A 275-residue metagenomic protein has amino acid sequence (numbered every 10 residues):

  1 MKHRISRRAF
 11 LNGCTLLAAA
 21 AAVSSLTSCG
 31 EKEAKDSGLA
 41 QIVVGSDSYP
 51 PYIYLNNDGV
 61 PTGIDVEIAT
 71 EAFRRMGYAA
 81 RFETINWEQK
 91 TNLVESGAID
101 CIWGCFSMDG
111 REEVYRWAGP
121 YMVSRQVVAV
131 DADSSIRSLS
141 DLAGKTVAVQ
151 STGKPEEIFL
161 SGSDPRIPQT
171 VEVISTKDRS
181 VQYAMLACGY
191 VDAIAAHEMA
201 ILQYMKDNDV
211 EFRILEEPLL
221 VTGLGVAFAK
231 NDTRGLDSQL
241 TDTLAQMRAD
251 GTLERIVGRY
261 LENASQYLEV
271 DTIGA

Functional and structural regions predicted by a protein language model:
M1-A18: N-terminal secretory signal peptides and thylakoid transit peptides that target proteins across membranes
S37-C105: Extracytoplasmic small-molecule ligand-binding "clamshell" domains of the periplasmic binding protein/Venus flytrap
S46-S48, V123-V130, L202, K206-D242 (+1 more regions): Periplasmic-binding protein-like
L55-D58, A69-Y78, P155-T176, M205-D209: Ligand-binding cleft/hinge of the Venus flytrap
V66, F82-N92, V173-A184, C188 (+1 more regions): Short helix-initiation/N-cap motifs at beta->coil->alpha
V66-R75, I136, S140-T146, S151-K154 (+1 more regions): Extended ligand-binding regions for polar small-molecule ligands
T70, A79-D141, P218: Acidic, polar ligand-binding/catalytic clefts
Q89-N92, C105-V114, I158-S161, M185-V221: A ligand-binding cleft/hinge motif common to bilobed small-molecule-binding domains
